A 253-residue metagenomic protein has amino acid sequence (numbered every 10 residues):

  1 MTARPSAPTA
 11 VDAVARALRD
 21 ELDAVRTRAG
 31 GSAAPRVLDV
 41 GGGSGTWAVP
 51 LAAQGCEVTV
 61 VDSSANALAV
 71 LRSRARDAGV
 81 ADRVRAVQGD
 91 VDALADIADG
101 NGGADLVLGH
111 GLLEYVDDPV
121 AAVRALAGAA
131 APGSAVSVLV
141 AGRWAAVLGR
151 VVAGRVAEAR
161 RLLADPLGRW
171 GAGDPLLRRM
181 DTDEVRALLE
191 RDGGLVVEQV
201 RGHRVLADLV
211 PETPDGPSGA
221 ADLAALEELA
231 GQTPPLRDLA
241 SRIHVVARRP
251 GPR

Functional and structural regions predicted by a protein language model:
P8-A33: Conserved alpha-helix/loop element of class I SAM-dependent methyltransferases that forms part of the SAM/SAH-binding
A33-G41: Conserved class I S-adenosyl-L-methionine
T46, P50-A93: Class I SAM-dependent methyltransferase SAM/SAH-binding core
L108: A conserved beta-strand element that flanks and buttresses the S-adenosyl-L-methionine
V120-A135: A short glycine-rich, Lys/Arg-flanked "PGG" loop and its adjoining helix->strand segment in the class I
A135-A164: Conserved class I S-adenosyl-L-methionine
D174-G193, V200: Short alpha-helix
Q199-R253: Conserved Class I S-adenosyl-L-methionine
